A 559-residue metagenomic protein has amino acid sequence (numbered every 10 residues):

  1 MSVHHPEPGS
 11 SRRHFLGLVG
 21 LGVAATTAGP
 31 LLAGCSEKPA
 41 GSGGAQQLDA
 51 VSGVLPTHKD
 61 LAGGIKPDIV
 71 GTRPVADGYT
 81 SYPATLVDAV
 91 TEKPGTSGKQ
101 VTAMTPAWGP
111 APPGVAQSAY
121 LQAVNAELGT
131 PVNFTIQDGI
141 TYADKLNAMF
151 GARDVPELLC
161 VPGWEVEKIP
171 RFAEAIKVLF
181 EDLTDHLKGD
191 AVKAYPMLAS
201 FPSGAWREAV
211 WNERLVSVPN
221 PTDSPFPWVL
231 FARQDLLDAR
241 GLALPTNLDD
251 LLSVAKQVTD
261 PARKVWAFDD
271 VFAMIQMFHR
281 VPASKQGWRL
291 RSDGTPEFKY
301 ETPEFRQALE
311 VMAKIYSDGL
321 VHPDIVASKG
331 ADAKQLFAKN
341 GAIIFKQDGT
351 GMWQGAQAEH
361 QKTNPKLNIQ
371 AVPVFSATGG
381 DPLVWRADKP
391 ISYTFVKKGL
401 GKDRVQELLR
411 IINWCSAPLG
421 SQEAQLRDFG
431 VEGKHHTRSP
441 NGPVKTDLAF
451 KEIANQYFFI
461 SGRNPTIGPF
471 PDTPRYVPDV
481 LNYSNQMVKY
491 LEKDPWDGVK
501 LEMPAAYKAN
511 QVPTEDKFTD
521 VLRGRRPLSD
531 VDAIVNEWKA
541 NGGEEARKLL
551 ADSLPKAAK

Functional and structural regions predicted by a protein language model:
M1-S11, A24-P30: N-terminal secretory signal peptides
S11-V19: N-terminal export leaders
L55, K59-A89, I169-F226, Q276-M312 (+1 more regions): Hinge/lid segment of periplasmic solute-binding proteins
R73, Y82-V90, Q406-D520, R525: Conserved small-residue motifs centered on glycine
S97-P110, T130-T135, L158, V216 (+1 more regions): Short, well-ordered beta-strand elements
A126-G204, V210, D235-D250, D260-A267 (+1 more regions): Extracytoplasmic "Venus flytrap"/periplasmic binding protein-like
V210-M274, L290-D332, V396-D428, G433: Helix-loop-helix "hinge/cap" segment bordering the ligand-binding cleft or interdomain interface
I275-G287, R291, A313-N455: Extracytoplasmic/periplasmic substrate-binding proteins
